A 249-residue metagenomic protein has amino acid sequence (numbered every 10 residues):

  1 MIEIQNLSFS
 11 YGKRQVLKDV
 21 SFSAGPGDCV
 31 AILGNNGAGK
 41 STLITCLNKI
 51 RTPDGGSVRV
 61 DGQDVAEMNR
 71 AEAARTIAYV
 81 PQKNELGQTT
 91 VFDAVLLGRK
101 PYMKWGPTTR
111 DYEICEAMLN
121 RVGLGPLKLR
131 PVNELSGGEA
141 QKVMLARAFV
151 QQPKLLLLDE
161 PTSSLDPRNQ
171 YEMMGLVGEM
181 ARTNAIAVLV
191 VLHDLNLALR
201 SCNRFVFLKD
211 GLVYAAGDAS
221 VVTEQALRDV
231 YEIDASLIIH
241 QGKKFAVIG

Functional and structural regions predicted by a protein language model:
L33-N35: The feature captures the beta-strand-to-loop junction immediately N-terminal to the Walker
N48: Helix-to-loop junction immediately C-terminal to a conserved catalytic motif
G56-D64, A73: Conserved ABC transporter NBD signature motif
T109-L127, Q152: Conserved ABC ATPase "signature" region
P131-L135, E139: Conserved ABC ATPase signature
L156-E160: Catalytic Walker B motif of ABC-type/P-loop ATPase nucleotide-binding domains
E224, V230-G249: ABC ATPase nucleotide-binding domains
